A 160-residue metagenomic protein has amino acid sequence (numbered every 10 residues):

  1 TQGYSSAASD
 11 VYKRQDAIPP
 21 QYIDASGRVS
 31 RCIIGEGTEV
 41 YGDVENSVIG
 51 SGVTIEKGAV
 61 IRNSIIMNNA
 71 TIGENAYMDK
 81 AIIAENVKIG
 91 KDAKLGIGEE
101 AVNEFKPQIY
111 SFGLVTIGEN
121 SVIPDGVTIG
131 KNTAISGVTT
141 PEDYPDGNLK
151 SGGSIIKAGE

Functional and structural regions predicted by a protein language model:
T1-Q2: Short, well-ordered junction/capping motifs at the entry into regular secondary structure
S5-E160: Left-handed beta-helix
